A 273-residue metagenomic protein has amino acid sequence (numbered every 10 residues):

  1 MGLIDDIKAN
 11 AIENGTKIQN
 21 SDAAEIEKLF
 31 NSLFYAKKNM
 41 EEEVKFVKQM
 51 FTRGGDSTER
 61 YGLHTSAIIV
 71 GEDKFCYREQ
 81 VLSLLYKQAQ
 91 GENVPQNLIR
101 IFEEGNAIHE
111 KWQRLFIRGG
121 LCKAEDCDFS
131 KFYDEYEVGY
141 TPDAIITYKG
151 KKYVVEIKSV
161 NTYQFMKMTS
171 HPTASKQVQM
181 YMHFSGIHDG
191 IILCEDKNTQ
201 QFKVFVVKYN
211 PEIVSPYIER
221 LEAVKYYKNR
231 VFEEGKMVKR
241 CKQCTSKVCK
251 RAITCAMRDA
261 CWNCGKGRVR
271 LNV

Functional and structural regions predicted by a protein language model:
M1-V154, N161-K167: Metal-dependent nuclease catalytic cores that hydrolyze phosphodiester bonds in DNA/RNA, characterized by
D5, A11, I18-S21, I26-K28 (+3 more regions): Metal-dependent nuclease catalytic regions and adjoining charged, substrate-binding loops involved in nucleic-acid end
C76, Y181, C255: A residue-level signal for conserved active-site and pocket-lining positions in enzyme catalytic cores
R118, V160, G186-G190: Alpha-helix capping at helix-to-loop junctions
P142, Q179, I253: Residue-level detector of short, conserved catalytic/binding motifs and their immediate flanks
I157-S159, C194: Residue-level recognition of conserved beta-strand positions in structured domain cores
S170-F184: Short, charged, amphipathic alpha-helix that recurs within catalytic cores of restriction-modification and other
